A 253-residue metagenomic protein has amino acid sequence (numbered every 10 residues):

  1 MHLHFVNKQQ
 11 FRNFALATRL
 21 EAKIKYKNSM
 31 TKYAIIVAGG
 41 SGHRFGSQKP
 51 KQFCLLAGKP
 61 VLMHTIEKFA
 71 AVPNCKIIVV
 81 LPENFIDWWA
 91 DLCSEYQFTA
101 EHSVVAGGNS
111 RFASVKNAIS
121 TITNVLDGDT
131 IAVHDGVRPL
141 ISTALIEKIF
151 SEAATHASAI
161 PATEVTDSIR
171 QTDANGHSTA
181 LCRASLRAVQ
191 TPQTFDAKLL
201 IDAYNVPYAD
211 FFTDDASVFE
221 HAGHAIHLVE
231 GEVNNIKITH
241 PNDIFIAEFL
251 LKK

Functional and structural regions predicted by a protein language model:
L3-F5, F14: Short hydrophobic targeting helices and cationic amphipathic motifs that mediate membrane/organellar targeting
N13, R19, K23-K27: Short, positively charged and aromatic/hydrophobic N-terminal segments
M30-D87: N-terminal glycine-rich phosphate-binding loop and ensuing alpha1 helix
I36, L62, A118, D135 (+2 more regions): Residue-level signal for inorganic ion chemistry
M63-G128: Conserved N-terminal catalytic core of the sugar/cofactor nucleotidyltransferase
G128-V137: Short beta-strand-to-loop acidic/aromatic patch adjacent to the donor-nucleotide binding site
L140-V229: Conserved core of the sugar-phosphate nucleotidyltransferase
N235-K253: Hydrophobic helical membrane-anchoring modules
